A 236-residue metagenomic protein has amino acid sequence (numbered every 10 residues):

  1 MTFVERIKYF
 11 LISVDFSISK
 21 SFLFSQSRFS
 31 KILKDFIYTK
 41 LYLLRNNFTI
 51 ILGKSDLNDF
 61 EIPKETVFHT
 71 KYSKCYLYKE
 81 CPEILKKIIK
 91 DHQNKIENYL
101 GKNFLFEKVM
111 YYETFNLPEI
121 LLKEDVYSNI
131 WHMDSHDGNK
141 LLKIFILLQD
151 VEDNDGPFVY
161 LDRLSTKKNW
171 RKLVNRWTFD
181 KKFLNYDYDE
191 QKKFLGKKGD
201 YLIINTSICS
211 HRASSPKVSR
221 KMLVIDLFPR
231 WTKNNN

Functional and structural regions predicted by a protein language model:
M1-L105, G196-K197: N-terminal auxiliary "cap/dimerization" subdomain that precedes the catalytic jelly-roll/cupin core of mononuclear
T2-V14, S19, L23, F36 (+4 more regions): Non-heme Fe(II)/2-oxoglutarate
L41-Y42, M133-G138, D150, K192-L195 (+1 more regions): A general structural signal for short secondary-structure junctions and capping/turn motifs
F48-I50, K143-L147, Q191-K193, Y201-I203 (+1 more regions): Conserved hydrophobic/aromatic beta-strand scaffold that supports enzyme active sites
K54-S55, L148-E152, L164-S165, F228-W231: Short loop segments at secondary-structure junctions
C81-K86, Y186-Q191, R212: Active-site rim elements
H92-L161: Conserved double-stranded beta-helix
D153-C209, T232: Double-stranded beta-helix
